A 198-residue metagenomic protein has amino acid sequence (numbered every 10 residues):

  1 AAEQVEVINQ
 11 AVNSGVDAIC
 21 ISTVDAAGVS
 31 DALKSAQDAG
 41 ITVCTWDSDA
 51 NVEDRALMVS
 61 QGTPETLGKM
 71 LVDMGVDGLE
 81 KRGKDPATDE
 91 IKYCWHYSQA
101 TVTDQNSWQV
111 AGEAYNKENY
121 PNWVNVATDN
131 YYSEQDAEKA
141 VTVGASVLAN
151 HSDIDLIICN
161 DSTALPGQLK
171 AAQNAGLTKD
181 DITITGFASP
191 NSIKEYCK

Functional and structural regions predicted by a protein language model:
A1-K198: A residue-level marker of the well-folded mature domains of exported/periplasmic proteins
